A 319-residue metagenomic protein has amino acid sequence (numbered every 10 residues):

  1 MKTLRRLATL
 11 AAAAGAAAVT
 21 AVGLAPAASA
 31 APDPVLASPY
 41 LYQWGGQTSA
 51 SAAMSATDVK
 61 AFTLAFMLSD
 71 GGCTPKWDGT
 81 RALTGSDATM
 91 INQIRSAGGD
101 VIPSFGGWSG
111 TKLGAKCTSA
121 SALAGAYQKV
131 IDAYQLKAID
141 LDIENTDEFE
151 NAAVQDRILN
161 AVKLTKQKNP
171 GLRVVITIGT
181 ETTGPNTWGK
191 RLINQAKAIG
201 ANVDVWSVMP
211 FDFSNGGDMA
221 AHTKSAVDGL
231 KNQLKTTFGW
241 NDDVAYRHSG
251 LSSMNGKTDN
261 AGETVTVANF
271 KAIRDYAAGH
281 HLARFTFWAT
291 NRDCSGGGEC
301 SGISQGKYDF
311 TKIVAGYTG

Functional and structural regions predicted by a protein language model:
M1-A30: Secretory targeting and sorting signals
A31-A133, I273-R284, T290-T318: N-terminal carbohydrate-binding/catalytic regions of secreted carbohydrate-active enzymes
A50, S86-M90, S119, L123-Y127 (+7 more regions): Stable alpha-helical elements in mature extracytoplasmic
A56, K60, A133-Y134, E144-N145 (+2 more regions): Outer-membrane beta-barrel proteins
D58, Q135-K137, N202, A245 (+1 more regions): Short loop/turn motifs at secondary-structure junctions
F62, P103, L141, W206-V208 (+2 more regions): Conserved, mostly hydrophobic/aromatic
M67, E144, F211, M254 (+1 more regions): Flexible loop residues that form catalytic and substrate-binding hotspots at small-molecule/glycan-binding clefts
T74-A82, D147-N241, H248-V265, I303-Q305: Substrate-binding surface in catalytic domains of secreted glycosidases
